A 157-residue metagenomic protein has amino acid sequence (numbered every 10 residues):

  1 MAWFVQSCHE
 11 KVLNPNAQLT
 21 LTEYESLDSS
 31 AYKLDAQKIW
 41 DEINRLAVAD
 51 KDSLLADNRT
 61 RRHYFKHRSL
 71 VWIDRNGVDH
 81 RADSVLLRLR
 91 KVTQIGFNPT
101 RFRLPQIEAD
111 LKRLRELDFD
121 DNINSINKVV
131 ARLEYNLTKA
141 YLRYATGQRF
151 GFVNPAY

Functional and structural regions predicted by a protein language model:
F4-S7: C-terminal motif of bacterial Sec signal peptides marking the signal peptidase cleavage site
H9-Y157: Auxiliary tRNA-acceptor-end handling modules of aminoacyl-tRNA synthetases
